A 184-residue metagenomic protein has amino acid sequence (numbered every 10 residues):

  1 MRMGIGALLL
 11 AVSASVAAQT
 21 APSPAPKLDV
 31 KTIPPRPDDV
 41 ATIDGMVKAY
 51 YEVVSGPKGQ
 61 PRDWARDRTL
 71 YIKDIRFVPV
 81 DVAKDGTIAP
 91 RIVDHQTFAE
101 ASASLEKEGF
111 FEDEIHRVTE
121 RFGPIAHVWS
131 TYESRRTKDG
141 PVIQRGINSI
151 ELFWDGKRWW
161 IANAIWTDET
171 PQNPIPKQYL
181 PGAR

Functional and structural regions predicted by a protein language model:
M1-A7: Bacterial N-terminal signal peptides that target proteins for export
S13-S15: N-terminal signal peptide c-region/cleavage motif recognized by signal peptidases
Q19-T69, Y179-R184: Short, low-complexity N-terminal intrinsically disordered segments enriched in polar/charged residues
A21-K27, R145-P174: Short beta-strand edge/turn micro-motifs at domain boundaries
Y50, D67, I75, V128 (+1 more regions): Hydrophobic pocket/interface hotspot
W64-R76, V80-T87: Acidic helix-start/capping segments at beta-turn-to-alpha-helix junctions
R76-F77, G86-P141: Surface-exposed, charged secondary-structure patches
D81, S130-Y132, N148, I165-W166: A mature extracytoplasmic/lumenal domain signature
